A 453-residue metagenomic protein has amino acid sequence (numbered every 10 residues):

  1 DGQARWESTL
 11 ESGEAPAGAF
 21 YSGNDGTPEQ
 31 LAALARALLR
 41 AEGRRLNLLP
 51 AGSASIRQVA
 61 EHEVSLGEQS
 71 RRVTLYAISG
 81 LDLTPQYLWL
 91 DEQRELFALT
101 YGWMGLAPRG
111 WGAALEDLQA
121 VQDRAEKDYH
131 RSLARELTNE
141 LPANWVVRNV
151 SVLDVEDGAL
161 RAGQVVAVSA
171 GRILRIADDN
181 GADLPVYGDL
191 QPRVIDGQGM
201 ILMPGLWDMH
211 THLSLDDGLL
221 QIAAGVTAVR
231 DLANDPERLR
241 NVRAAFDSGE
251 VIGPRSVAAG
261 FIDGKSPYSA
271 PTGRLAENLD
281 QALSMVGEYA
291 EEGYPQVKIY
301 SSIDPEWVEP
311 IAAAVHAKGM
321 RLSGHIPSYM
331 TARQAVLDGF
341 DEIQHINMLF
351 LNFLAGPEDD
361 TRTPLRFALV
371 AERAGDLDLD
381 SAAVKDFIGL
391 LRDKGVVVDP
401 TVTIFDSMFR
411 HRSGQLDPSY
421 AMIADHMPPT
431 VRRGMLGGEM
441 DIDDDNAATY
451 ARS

Functional and structural regions predicted by a protein language model:
D1, R72-P108: Gly/Pro-enriched, hydrophobic low-complexity segments that function as extracytoplasmic propeptides/linkers
G2-L75, A120-R124: Solvent-exposed helix/loop surface patches that form functional interfaces
P108-N149, L184-Y187: Extracellular/periplasmic ectodomains of large secreted or surface enzymes and adhesion receptors
A143-W145, L184-L219, A223, T227: Replace "His-x-His-based motif
D157-M203: Histidine-rich, glycine-flanked metal-binding segment
P204-L213, S266-Q281, A448-R452: Active-site mouth loops of central-metabolism enzymes
G218-R238, P254-F261, A290-I303, A312 (+4 more regions): Divalent metal-dependent hydrolysis catalytic cores, especially in the metallo-beta-lactamase
M285-I303, V336, L349-S453: Active-site neighborhoods of metal-dependent hydrolases
